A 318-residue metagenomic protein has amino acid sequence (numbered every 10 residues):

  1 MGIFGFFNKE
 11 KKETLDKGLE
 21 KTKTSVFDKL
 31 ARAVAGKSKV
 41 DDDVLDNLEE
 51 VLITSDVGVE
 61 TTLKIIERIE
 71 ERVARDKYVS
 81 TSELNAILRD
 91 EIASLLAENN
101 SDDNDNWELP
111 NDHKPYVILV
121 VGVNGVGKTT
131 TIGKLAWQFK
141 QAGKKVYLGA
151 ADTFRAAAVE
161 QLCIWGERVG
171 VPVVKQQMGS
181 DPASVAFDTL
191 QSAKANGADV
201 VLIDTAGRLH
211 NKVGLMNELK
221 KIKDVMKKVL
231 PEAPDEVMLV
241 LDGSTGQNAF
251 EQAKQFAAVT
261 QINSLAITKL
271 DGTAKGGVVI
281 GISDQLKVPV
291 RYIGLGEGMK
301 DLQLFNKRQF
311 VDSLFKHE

Functional and structural regions predicted by a protein language model:
G2-F4, K9-L15, E20: Switch/coupling subdomain of P-loop NTPase systems
I3, N104-N106, L135, E251-Q252 (+1 more regions): Short beta-alpha junctions and helix-cap segments that line functional grooves
D16, E20-A151, A158-M178, A186-K194 (+1 more regions): Primarily NTPase-proximal linker/entry elements flanking Walker-type ATP/GTP-binding cores
D42, L63, Y78, S82 (+5 more regions): Non-catalytic, surface-exposed connector residues within folded enzymatic/regulatory domains
V59-T61, R155, D271, M299: Short hydrophobic/aromatic residue motifs in ordered secondary structure
Q161, D181-N196, N211-K316: Conserved catalytic-core segment of NTP-binding enzymes
D204, K316-E318: Short hydrophobic/aromatic patches at helix-to-coil boundaries
A206-R208: Short glycine-rich anion-binding loops that position phosphate/pyrophosphate groups of nucleotides and phosphorylated
